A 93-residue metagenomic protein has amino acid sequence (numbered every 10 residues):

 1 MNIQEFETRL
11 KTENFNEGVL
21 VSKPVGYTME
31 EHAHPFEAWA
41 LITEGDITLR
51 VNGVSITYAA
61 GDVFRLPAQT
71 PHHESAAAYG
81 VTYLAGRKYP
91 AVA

Functional and structural regions predicted by a protein language model:
M1-T12: Extreme N-terminal tail/first-helix region
E17-H34, A68-Q69: Conserved short histidine dyad/triad with adjacent acidic residue
A33-L49: Short, conserved beta-strand element in jelly-roll/cupin
D46-T48, S55, P71, G80: Structural motif
N52-A68: Short acidic-glycine-tyrosine-enriched beta hairpin
A68-A93: Ligand-binding loop in jelly-roll beta-barrel domains
